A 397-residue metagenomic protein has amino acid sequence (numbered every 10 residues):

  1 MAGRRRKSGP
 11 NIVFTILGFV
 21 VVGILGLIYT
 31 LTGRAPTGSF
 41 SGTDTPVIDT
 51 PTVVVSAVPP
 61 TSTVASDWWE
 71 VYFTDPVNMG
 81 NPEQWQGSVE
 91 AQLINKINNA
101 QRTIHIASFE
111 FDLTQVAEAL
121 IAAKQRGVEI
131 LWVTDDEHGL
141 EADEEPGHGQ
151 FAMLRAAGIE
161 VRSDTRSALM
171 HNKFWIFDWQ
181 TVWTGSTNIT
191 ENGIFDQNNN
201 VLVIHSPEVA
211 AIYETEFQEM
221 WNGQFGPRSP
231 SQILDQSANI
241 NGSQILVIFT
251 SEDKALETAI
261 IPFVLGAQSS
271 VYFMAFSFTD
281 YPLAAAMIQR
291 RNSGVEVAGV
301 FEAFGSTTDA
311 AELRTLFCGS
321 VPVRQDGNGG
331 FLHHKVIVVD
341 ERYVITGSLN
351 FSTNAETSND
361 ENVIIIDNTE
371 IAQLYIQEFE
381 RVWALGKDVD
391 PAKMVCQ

Functional and structural regions predicted by a protein language model:
A2-R162, A168-L169, I176-Q397: Charged, low-complexity intrinsically disordered terminal segments
